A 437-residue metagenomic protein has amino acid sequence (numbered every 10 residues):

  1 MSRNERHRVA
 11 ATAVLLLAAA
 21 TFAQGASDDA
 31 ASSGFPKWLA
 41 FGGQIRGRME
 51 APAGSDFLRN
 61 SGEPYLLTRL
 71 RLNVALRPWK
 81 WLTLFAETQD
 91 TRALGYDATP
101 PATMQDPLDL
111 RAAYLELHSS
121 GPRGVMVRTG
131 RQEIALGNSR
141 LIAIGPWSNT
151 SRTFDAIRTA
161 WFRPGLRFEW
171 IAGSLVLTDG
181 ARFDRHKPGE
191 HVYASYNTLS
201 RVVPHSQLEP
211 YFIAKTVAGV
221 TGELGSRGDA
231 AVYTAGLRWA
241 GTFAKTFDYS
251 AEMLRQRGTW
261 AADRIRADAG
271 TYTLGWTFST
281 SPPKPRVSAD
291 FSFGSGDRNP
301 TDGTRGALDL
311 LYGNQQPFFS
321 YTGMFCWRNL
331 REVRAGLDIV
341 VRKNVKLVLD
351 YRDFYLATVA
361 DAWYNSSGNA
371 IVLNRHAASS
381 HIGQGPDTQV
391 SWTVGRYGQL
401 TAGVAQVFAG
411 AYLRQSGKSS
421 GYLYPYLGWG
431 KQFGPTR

Functional and structural regions predicted by a protein language model:
M1-D28, G434-R437: Cleavable N-terminal export/targeting peptides
Q24-E133, I157-W161, L237-D248, Q256-G258 (+6 more regions): Beta-barrel outer-membrane channel/assembly domains of diderm bacteria
G25, G121-V127, G145-T301, V340 (+3 more regions): Signature for the C-terminal beta-barrel architecture of outer-membrane proteins
V74, L136-N138, G296-P300: Secretory-pathway/luminal and periplasmic proteins that interact with or process carbohydrate-rich
P100-A102, I142-W147: "Short basic amphipathic alpha-helical interaction patches in structured regions
Q132, G137-S139, G173: His/Asp/Glu-rich, glycine-adjacent segments that coordinate divalent cations and/or stabilize oxyanion chemistry on
S139-L141, F318-F319: Short Pro/Gly-enriched beta-strand edge/turn motifs at strand-loop
Q207-Y211, R305-F319: Acidic/polar loop-and-plug regions of large Gram-negative outer-membrane beta-barrel proteins
